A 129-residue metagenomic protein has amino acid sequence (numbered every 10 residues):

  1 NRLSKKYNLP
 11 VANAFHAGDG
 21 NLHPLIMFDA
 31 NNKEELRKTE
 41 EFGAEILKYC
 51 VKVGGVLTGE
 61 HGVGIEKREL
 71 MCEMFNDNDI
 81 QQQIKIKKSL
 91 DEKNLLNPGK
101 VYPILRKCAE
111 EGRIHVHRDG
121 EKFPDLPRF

Functional and structural regions predicted by a protein language model:
N1-F129: Conserved glycine-rich FAD pyrophosphate-binding loop
